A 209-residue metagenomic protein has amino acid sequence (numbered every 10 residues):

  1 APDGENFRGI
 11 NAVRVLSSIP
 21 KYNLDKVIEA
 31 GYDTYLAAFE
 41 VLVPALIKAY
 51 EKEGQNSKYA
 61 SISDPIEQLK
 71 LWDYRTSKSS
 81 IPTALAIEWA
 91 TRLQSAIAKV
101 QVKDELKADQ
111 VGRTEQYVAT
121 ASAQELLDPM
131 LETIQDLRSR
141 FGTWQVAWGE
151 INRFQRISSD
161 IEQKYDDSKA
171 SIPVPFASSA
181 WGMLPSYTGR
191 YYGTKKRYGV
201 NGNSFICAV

Functional and structural regions predicted by a protein language model:
A1-V209: C-terminal/peripheral segments of proteins
